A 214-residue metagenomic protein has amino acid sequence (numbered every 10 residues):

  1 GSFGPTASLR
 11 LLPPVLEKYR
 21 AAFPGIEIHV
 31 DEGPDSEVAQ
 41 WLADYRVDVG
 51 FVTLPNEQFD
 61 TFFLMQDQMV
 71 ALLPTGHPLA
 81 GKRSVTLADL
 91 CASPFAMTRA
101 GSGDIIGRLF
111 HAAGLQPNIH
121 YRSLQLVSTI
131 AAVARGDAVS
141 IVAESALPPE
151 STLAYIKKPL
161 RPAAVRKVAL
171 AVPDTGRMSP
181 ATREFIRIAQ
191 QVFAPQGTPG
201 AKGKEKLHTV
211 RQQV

Functional and structural regions predicted by a protein language model:
G1-E57, S123: Central regulatory/effector-binding core of bacterial HTH transcription factors
G1-S2, G50, L72, A96 (+2 more regions): Short, well-ordered beta-strand segments
S2-R10, P14, A21-P24, F193-V214: N-terminal hydrophobic or amphipathic helices and topogenic motifs
A7, L11-P14, I156-P199: A late-sequence structural motif
P34-A39, A43-V47, V52-T53, G101-I156 (+1 more regions): Hydrophobic hinge/microswitch elements
Q58-Q68, K82, V127-R177: Beta-alpha-beta core module
F59-M69, L73-F95, P180: Flexible hinge/capping segments at coil-to-helix
L79, S93-A113, M178-R187, F193-G203: Secondary-structure junction motif
